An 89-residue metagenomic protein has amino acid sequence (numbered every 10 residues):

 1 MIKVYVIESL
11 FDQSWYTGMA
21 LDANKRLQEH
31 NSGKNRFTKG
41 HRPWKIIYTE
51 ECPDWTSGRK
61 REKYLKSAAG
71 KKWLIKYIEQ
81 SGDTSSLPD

Functional and structural regions predicted by a protein language model:
M1-D89: Structure-specific nucleic-acid interaction/processing domains
